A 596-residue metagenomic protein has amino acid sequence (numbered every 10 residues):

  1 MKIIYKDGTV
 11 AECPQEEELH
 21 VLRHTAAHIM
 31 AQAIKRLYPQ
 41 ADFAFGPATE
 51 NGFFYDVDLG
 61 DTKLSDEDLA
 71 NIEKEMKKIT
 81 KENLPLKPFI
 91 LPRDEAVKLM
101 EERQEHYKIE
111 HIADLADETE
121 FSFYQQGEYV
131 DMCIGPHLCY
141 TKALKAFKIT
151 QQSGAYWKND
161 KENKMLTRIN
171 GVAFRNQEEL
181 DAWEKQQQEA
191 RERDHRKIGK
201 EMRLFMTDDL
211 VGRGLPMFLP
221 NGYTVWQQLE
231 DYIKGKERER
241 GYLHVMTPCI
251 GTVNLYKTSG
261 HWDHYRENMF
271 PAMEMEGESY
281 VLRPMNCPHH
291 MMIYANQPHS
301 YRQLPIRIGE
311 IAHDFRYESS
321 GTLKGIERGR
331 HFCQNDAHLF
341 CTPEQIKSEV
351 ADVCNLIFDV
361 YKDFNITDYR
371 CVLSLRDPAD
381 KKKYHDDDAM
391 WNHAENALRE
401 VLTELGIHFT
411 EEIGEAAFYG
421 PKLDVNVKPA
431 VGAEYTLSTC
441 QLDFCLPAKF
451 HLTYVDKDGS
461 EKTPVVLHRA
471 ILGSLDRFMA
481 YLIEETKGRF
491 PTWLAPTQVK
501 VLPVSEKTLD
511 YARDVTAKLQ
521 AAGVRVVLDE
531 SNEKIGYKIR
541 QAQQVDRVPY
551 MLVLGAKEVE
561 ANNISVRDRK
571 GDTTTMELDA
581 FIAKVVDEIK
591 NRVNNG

Functional and structural regions predicted by a protein language model:
M1-D42, E50, D56-G596: NTP/phosphate- and nucleic-acid-binding module
F45: Conserved P-loop NTP-binding catalytic core
